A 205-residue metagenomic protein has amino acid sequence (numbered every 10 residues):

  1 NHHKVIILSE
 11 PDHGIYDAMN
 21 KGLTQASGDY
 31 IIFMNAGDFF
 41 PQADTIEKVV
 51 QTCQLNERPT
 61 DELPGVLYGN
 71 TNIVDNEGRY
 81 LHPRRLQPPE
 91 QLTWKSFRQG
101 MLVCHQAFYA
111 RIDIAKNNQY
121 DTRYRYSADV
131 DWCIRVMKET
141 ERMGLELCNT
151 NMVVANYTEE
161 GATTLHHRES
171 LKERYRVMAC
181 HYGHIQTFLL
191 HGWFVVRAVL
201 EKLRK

Functional and structural regions predicted by a protein language model:
N1-T164, R204: Nucleotide-sugar donor-binding/catalytic module of glycosyltransferases that assemble extracellular/cell-envelope
T140, V153, T164-F188: Catalytic core of nucleotide-sugar-dependent glycosyltransferases
A179-K205: Membrane-proximal basic amphipathic "stem/tether" segments
